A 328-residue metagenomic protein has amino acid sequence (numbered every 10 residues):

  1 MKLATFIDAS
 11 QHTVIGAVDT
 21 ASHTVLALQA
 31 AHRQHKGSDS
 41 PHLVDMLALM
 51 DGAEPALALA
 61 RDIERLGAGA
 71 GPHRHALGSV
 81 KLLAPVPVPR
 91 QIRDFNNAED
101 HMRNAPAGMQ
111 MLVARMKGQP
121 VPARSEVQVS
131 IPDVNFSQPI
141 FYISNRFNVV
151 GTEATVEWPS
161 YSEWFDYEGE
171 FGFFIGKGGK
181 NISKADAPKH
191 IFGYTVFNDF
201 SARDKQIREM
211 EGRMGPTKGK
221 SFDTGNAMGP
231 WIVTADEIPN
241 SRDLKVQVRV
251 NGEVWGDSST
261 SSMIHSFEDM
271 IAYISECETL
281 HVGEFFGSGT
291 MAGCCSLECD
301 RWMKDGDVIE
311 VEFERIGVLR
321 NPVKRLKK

Functional and structural regions predicted by a protein language model:
M1-R33, N226-I232, S261, A292-K328: Charged, cofactor-coupling segments
K2-I7, P41-V250, H265: Active-site microenvironments in enzyme catalytic cores
T13, V18-I63: N-terminal cap/recognition module
P87, R93, H281, K304-D305: Residue-level recognition of short, solvent-exposed, well-ordered loop/turn junctions that link secondary-structure
N251-G252, E314: Short strand-turn-strand beta-turns centered on an Asx-Gly dipeptide
S266-M303: A conserved acidic, glycine/proline-rich C-terminal tail/linker
